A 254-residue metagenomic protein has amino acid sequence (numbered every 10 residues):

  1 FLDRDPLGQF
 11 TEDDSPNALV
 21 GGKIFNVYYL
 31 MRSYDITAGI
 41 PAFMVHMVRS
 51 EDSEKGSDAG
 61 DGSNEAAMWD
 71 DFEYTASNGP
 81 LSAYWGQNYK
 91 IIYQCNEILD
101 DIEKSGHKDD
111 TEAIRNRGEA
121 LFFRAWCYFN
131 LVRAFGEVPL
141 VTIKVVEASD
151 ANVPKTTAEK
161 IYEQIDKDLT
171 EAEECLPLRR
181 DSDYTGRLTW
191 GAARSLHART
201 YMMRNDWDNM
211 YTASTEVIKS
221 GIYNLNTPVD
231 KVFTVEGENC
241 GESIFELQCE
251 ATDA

Functional and structural regions predicted by a protein language model:
F1-R49, E159, V232: Acidic, glycine-rich segments characteristic of secretory precursors and extracytoplasmic regions
P16-D35, A59-F135, D150-A151, T156-K160 (+1 more regions): Conserved, well-structured interaction surfaces
L99, P139-V141, S243-E246: Structural recognition of the beta-strand scaffold that forms the well-ordered cores of secreted hydrolase catalytic
L121, R194-Y201: TPR/Sel1-like alpha-solenoid repeat signature
V132-A134, P139, M203-D206: Short coil/turn linking the two alpha-helices of tandem helical-hairpin repeats
Y201-N205, Y211-A254: Polar, glycine-rich mid-to-C-terminal structural blocks that act as macromolecule-binding/assembly scaffolds
